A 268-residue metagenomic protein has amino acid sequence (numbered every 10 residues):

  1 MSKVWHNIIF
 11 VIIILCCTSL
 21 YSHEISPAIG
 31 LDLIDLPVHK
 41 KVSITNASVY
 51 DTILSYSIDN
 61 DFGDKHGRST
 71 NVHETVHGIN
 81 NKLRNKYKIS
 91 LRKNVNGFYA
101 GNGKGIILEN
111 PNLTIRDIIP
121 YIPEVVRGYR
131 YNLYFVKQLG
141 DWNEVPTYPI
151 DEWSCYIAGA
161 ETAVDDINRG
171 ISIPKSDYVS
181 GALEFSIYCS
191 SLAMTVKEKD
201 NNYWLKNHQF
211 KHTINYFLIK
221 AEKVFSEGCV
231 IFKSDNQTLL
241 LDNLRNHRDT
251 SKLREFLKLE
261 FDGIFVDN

Functional and structural regions predicted by a protein language model:
M1-I9: Bacterial N-terminal signal peptides that target proteins for export
I8-C17: Bacterial N-terminal signal peptides
L20-E24: Boundary at the C-terminal end of the N-terminal hydrophobic targeting segment
L54-N71: Short pre-active-site segment immediately N-terminal to the catalytic Zn-binding motif
S69-N85: Active-site recognition of the HExxH zinc-binding catalytic motif
K82-V136: Post-HEXXH active-site segment of zinc metalloproteases
E124-N168: Extracellular-facing segments of soluble proteins and assemblies that are Gly/Ser/Thr-biased and enriched in aromatics
I157-N268: Pan-zinc metallopeptidase signature
